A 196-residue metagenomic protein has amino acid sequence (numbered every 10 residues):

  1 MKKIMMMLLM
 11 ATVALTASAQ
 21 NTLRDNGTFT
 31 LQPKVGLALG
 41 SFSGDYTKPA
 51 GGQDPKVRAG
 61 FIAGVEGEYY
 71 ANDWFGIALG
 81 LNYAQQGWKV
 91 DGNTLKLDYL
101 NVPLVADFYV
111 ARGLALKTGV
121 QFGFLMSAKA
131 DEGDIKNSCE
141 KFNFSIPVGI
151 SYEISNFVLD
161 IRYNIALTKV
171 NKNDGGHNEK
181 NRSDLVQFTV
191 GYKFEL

Functional and structural regions predicted by a protein language model:
M1-G27, E195-L196: Cleavable N-terminal export/targeting peptides
Q20-Y69, A166, K193: Short glycine/proline- and aromatic-enriched beta-strand/turn motifs that initiate or cap beta-hairpins
N26, N72, A111, S155-F157 (+1 more regions): Outer-membrane beta-barrel channels and translocator barrels
G27-L31, P55-F61, K96-L100, E140-I146 (+2 more regions): Residues that define the transmembrane beta-barrel architecture of outer-membrane proteins
P33-L39, F61-Y69, L81-Y83, V102-V110 (+4 more regions): Residues on the lipid-exposed face of transmembrane beta-strands in outer-membrane beta-barrel proteins
A38-F42, A84-W88, G123-S127, N164-T168 (+1 more regions): Structural signature of outer-membrane beta-barrel domains
S43-A50, K89-K96, A128-K136, N171-H177: Outer-membrane beta-barrel translocator domains and adjoining extracellular loop/strand segments of Gram-negative
K89, I135-L196: Predominantly the C-terminal beta-signal and adjacent terminal strand-loop region of outer-membrane beta-barrel
